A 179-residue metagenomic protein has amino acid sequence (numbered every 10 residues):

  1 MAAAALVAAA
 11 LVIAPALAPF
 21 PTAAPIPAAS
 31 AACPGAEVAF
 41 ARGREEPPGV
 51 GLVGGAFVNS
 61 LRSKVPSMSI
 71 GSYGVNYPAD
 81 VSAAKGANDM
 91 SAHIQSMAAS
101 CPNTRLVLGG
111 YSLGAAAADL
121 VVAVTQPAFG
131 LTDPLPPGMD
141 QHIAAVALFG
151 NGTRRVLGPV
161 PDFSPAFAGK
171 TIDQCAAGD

Functional and structural regions predicted by a protein language model:
M1-P25: Secretory targeting and sorting signals
V7, V12, V38, V50-V53 (+10 more regions): Extended aliphatic helical segments
A9, T22, G71, F167-K170: Generic structural motif recognizing short loop/turn segments at the entrances and edges of beta-strands
P15, G35, G43, G49-G55 (+10 more regions): Residue-identity detector for glycine
A18, A23-A24, A41, M68 (+4 more regions): Small-side-chain structural scaffolding
S30-R105, Q174-D179: Active-site catalytic motif of lipid deacylating hydrolases and related acyltransferases
N88-I172: Serine-dependent carboxylesterase/thioesterase catalytic core of lipase-like alpha/beta-hydrolase/SGNH enzymes
